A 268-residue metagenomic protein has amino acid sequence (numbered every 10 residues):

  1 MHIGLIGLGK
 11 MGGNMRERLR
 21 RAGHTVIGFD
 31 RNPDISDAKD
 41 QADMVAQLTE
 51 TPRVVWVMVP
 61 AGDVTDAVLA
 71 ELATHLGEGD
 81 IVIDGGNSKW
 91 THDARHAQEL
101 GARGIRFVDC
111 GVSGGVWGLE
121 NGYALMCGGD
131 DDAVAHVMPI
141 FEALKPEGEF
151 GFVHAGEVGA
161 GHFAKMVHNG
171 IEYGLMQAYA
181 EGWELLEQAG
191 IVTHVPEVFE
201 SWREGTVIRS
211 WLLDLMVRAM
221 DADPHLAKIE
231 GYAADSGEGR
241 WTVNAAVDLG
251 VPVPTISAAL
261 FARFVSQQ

Functional and structural regions predicted by a protein language model:
M1-D43, Q47-V54, H75, G79 (+1 more regions): NAD(P)+-binding Rossmann beta1-loop-alpha1 motif at the extreme N-terminus of oxidoreductases
I3, V68, K89-L186: Rossmann-fold dinucleotide-binding core
I6, F29, M58, I83-G86 (+2 more regions): Structural motif
A22, R103, L249: Conserved dinucleotide-binding and phosphotransfer motif residues
V26, F107-V108, V253: Hydrophobic beta-strand scaffold residues
Q41-F107: Rossmann-fold NAD(P) dinucleotide-binding segment
M126, H136, E149, G159-Q268: Helical "substrate-binding/catalytic lid" subdomain of Rossmann-like NAD(P)-dependent dehydrogenases/reductases
